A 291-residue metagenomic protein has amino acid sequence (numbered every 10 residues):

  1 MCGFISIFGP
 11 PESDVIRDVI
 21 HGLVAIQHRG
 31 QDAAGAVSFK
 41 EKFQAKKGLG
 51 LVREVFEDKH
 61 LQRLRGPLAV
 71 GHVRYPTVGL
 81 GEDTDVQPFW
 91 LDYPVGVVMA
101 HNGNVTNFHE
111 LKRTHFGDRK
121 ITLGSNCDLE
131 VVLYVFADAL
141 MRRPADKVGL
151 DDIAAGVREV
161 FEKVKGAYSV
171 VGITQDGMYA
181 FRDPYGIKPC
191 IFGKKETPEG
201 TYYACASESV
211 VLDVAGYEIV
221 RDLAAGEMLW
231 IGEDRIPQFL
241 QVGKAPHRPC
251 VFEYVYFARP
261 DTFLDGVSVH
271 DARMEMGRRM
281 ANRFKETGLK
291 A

Functional and structural regions predicted by a protein language model:
M1-A225, W230-A291: Conserved short alpha-helical segments that host acidic/polar catalytic motifs at enzyme active sites
